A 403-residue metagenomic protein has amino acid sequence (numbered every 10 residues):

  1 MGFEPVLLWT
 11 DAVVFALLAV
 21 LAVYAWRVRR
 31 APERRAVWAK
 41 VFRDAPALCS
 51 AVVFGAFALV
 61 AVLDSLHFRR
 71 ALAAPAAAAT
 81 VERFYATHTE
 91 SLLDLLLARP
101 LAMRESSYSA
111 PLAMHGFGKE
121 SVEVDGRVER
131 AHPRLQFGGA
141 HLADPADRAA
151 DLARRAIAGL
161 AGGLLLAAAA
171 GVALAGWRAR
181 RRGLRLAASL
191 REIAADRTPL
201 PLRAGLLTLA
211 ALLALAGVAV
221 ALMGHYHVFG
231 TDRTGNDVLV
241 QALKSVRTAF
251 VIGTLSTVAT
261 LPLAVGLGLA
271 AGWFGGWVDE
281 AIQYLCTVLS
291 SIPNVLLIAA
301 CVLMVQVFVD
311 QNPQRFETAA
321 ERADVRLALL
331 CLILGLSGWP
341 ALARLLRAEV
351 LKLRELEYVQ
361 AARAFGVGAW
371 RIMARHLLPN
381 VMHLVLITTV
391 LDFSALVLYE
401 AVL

Functional and structural regions predicted by a protein language model:
M1-L8, V37-K40, R69-L166, R181-L202 (+1 more regions): Periplasmic/extracellular loop-to-transmembrane helix junction in inner-membrane transport proteins
M1-V28, G162-V172: Membrane-embedded alpha-helical segments of integral membrane proteins
W38-R43, L239-R247, V251, D279-I282 (+4 more regions): Alpha-helical membrane-interface segments at transmembrane helix boundaries
F42-V53, T254: Membrane-interface helix starts
G55, L59, T254, V258-G266 (+3 more regions): Generic alpha-helical transmembrane segments of integral inner-membrane proteins, especially permease/transport modules
A61, S65, H141-V238, T248 (+5 more regions): Generic hydrophobic transmembrane alpha-helix motif, especially the helices
F250-L263, L351, W370-V402: Transmembrane alpha-helices
